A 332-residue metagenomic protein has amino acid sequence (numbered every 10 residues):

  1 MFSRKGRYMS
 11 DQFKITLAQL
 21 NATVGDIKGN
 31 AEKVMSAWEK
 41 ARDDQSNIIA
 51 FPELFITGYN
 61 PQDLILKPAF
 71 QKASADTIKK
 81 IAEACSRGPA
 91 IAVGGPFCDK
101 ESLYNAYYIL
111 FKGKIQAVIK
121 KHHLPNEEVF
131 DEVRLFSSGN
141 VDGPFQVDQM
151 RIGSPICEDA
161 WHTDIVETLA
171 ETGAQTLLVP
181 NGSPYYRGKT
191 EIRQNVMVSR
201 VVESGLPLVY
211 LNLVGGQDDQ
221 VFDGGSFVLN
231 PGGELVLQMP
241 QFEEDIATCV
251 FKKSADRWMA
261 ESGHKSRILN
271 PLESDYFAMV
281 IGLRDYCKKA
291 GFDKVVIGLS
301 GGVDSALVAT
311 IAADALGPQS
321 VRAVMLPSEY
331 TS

Functional and structural regions predicted by a protein language model:
F2-G298, A309-M325, Y330: Enzyme catalytic cores with a strong preference for nitrogen-chemistry domains
S305: Catalytic nucleophile loop
